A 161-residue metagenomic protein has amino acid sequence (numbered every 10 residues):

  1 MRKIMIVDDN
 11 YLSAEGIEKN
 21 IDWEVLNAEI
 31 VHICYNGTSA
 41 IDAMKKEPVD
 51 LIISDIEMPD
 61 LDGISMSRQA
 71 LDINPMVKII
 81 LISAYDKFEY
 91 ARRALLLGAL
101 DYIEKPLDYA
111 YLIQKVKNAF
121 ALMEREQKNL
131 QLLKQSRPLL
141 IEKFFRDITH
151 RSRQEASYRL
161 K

Functional and structural regions predicted by a protein language model:
D8, D55: Active-site residues of response regulator receiver
Y11-H32: Two-component/phosphorelay signaling modules centered on CheY-like receiver
I33-L51: Acidic, metal-coordinating helix/loop segments flanking the phosphotransfer/catalytic sites of two-component signaling
N36-S39, D62-S65, S83: Acidic catalytic/metal-coordinating carboxylates
D42, I64-P75: Short amphipathic alpha-helix used as the core "switch/output" element in two-component signaling
M58: Receiver (REC) domain active-site loop signature in two-component systems and cognate sites in sensor histidine kinases
L107-K161: Interdomain helical linkers/hinges and coiled-coil/dimerization scaffolds that transmit conformational signals
